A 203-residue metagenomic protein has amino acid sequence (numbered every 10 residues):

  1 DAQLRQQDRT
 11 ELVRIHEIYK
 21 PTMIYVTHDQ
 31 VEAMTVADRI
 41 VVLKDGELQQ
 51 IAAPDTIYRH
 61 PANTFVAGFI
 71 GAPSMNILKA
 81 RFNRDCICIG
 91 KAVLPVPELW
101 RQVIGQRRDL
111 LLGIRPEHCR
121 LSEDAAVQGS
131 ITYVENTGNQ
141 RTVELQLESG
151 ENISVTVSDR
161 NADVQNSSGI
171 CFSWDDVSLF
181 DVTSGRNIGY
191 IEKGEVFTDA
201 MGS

Functional and structural regions predicted by a protein language model:
D1-F65: ABC ATPase nucleotide-binding domains
Q7, H60, G68-F69, S122 (+1 more regions): Residues that scaffold the ATP/ADP-binding catalytic core of kinase and kinase-like folds
D38, Q49-Q50, K79, N152 (+1 more regions): Secondary-structure boundary/capping motif
E47, G68-A72, N139: Gly/Ser/Thr-rich helix-start
A53, F65, K79-R81, Q128-T132: Residues located in well-ordered beta-strands
R59-N83, G113: C-terminal boundary and immediately downstream tail of ABC-type ATPase nucleotide-binding domains
P73-M75, R84-S203: Non-catalytic connector elements of ABC transporters
